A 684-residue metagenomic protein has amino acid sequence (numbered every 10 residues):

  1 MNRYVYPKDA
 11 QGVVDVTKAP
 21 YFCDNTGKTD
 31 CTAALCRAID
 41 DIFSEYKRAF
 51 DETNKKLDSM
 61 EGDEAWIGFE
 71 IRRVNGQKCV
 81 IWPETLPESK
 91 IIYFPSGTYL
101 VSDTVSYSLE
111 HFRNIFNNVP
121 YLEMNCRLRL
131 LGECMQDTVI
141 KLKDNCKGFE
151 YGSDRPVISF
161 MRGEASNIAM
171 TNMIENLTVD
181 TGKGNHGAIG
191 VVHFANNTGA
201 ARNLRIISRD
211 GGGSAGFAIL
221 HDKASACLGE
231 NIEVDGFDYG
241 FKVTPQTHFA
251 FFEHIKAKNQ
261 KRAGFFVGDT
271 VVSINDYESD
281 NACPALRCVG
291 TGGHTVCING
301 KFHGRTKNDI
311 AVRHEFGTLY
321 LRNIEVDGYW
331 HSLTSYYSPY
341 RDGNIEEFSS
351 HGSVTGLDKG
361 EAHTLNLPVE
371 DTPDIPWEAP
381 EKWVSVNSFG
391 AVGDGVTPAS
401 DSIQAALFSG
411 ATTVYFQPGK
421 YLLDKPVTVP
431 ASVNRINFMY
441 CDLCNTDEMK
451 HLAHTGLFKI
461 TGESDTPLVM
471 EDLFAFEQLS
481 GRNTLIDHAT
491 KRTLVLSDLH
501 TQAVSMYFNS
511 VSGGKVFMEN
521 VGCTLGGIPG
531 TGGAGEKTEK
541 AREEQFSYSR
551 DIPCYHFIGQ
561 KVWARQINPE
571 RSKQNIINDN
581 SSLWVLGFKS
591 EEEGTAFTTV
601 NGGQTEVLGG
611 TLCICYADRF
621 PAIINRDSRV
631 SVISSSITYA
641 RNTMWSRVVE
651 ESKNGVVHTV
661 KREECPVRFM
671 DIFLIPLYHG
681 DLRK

Functional and structural regions predicted by a protein language model:
M1-Y93, V101-G182, G187-G190, N197 (+17 more regions): Extracellular "leader-to-stem" segments immediately downstream of a signal peptide or signal-anchor in secreted/lumenal
K183-H186, G481, R571, T595-F597: Leucine-rich repeat
R202-N203, I207-D210: Elongated, acidic membrane-bridging lipid-handling scaffolds and related periplasm/extracellular "bridge/tunnel" systems
F252-Q260, T270, Y277, I558-E593 (+1 more regions): Eukaryotic tandem repeat interaction scaffolds
K261, V504-V516, G522-D579, L583: Eukaryote-skewed repeat-based solenoidal scaffolds used as protein-protein interaction platforms, primarily
P284, T295, F302-K307, L319 (+3 more regions): Compact beta-rich and alpha/beta scaffold cores in large eukaryotic transport/transcription complexes and associated
